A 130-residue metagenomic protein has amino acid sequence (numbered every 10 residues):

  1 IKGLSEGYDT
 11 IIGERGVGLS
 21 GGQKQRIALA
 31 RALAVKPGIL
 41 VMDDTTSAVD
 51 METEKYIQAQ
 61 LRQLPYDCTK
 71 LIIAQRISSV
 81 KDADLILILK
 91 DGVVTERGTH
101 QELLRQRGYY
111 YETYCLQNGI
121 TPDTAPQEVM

Functional and structural regions predicted by a protein language model:
I1-G7, A59, D67, K81-M130: C-terminal portion of ABC ATPase nucleotide-binding domains
A34-G38, D67: A short, proline-enriched helix->beta-strand linker immediately N-terminal to the Walker B motif in ABC-type P-loop
L40-D43: Catalytic Walker B motif of ABC-type/P-loop ATPase nucleotide-binding domains
T46-S47: Short loop immediately C-terminal to the Walker-B catalytic DE motif in ABC-type ATPase nucleotide-binding domains
M51-E52: Helix N-cap at the start of a conserved alpha-helix in ABC-type nucleotide-binding domains
Q63-A74, V80: Conserved catalytic loops of ABC-family nucleotide-binding domains
